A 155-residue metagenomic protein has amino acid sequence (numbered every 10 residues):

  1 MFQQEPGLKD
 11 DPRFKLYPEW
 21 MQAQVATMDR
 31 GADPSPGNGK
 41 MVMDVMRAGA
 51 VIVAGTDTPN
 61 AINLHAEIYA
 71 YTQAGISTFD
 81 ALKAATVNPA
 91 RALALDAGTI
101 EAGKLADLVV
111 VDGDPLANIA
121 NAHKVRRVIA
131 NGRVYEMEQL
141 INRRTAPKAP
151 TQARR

Functional and structural regions predicted by a protein language model:
M1-A74, K83, E138, R143-R155: Active-site neighborhoods of metal-dependent hydrolases
M28-A32, N88, L105-A106: Short, flexible loop segments at the rims of nucleotide/cofactor-binding pockets, characterized by
I52, I62, Q73, S77-L82 (+1 more regions): Acidic, glycine-enriched loop/beta-strand segments at the rims of small-molecule binding/catalytic pockets
N88, H123-R126, P147-P150: Alpha-helix boundary/capping residues
